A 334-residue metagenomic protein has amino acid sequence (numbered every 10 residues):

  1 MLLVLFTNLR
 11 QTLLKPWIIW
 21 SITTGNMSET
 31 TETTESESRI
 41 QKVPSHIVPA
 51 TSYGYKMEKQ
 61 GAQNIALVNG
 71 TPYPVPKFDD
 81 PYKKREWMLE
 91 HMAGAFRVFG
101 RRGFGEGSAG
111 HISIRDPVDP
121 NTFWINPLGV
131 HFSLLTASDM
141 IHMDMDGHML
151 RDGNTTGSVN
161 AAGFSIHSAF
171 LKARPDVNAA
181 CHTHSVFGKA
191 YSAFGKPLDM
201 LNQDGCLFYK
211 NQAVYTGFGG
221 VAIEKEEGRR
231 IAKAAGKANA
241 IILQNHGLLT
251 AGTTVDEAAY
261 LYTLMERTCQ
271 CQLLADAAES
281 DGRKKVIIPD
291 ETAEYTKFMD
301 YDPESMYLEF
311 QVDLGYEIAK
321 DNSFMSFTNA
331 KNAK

Functional and structural regions predicted by a protein language model:
W17-W20: Tryptophan (W) side chains
E29-E86, M92-A95, N239-I242, G247-K334: A conserved C-terminal secondary-structure "cap"
K56-K59, N69-H148: N-terminal low-complexity or amphipathic/hydrophobic leaders
N121-F123, N178-C181, G188, C206 (+3 more regions): Structural motif
D144-A190, K225-K237, H246: Short HxH-centered metal-ligating active-site micro-motif
V186-E227: Class I SAM-dependent methyltransferase SAM-binding "motif I" and its flanking Rossmann-like core
